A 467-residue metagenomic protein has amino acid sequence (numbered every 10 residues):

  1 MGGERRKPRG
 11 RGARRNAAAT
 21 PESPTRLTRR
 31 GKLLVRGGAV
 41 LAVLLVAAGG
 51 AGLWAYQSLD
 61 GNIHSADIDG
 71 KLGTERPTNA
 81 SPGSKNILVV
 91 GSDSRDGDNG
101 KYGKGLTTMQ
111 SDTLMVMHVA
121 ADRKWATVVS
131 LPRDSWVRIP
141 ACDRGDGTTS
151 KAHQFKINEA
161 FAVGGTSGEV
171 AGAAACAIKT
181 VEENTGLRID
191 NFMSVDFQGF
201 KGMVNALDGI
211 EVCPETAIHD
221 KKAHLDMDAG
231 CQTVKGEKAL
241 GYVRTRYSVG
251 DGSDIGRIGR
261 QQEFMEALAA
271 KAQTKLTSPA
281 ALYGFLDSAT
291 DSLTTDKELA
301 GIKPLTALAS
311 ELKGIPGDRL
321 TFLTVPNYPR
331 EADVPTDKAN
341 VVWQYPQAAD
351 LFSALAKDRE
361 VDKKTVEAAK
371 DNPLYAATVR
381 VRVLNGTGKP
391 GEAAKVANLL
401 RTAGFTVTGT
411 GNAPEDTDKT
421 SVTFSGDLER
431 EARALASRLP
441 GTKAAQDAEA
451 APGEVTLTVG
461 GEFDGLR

Functional and structural regions predicted by a protein language model:
M1-R467: Non-catalytic, solvent-exposed segments at the cell envelope interface
